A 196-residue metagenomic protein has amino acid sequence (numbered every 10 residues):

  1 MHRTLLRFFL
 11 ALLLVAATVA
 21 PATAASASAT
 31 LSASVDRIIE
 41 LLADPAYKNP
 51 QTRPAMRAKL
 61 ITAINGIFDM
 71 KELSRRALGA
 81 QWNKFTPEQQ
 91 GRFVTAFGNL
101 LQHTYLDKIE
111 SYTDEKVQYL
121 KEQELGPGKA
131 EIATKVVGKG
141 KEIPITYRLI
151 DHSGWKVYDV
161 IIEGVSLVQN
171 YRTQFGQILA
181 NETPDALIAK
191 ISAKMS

Functional and structural regions predicted by a protein language model:
M1-F9: Bacterial N-terminal signal peptides that target proteins for export
F8-T18: Bacterial N-terminal signal peptides
T18-A24: Sec/Tat signal peptide C-region and signal peptidase I cleavage site
S26-Y105: Early exported N-terminus immediately downstream of N-terminal targeting peptides
A46, K135-V137, P144, E182-I188: Low-complexity, acidic/polar, glycine-enriched regions of mature
H103-I143, K194-M195: Surface-exposed, charged secondary-structure patches
E142-Q169: Short beta-strand edge/turn micro-motifs at domain boundaries
D159-S196: Low-complexity, intrinsically disordered terminal/linker segments enriched in charged and Gly/Pro repeats
